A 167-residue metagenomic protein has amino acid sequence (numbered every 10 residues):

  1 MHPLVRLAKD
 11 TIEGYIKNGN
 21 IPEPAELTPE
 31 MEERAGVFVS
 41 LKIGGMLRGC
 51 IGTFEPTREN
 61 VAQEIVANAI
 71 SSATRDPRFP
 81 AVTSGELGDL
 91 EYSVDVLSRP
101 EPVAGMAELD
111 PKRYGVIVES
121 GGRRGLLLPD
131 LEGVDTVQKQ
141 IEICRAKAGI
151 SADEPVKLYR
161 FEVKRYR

Functional and structural regions predicted by a protein language model:
M1-R167: Basic nucleic-acid-binding interfaces
